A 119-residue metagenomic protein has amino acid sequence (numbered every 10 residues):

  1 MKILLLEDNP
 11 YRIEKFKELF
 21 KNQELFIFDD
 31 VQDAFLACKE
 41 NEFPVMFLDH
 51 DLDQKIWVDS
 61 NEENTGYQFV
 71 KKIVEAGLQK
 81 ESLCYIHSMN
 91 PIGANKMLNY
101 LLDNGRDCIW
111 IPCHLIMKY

Functional and structural regions predicted by a protein language model:
M1-Y119: Catalytic phosphate/metal-binding cores of nucleic-acid and nucleotide-processing enzymes, i.e., regions that mediate
